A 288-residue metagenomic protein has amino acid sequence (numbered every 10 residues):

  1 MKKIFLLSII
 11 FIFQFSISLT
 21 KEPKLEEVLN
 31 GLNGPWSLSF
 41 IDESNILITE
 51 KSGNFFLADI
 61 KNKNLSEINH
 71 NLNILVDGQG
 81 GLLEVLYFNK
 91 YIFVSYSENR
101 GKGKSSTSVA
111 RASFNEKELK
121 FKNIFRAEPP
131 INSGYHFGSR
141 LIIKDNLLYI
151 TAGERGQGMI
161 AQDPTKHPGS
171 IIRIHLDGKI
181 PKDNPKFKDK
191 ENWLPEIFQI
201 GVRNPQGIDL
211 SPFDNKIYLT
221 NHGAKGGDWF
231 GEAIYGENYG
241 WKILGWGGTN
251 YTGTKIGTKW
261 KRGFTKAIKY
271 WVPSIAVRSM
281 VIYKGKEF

Functional and structural regions predicted by a protein language model:
I4, S108, K166-S170: Alpha-helical scaffold elements adjacent to nucleotide-binding pockets in ATP/GTP-utilizing enzyme cores
I4-Q14: Sec-dependent N-terminal signal peptides
S18-K21, F114-E116, F187-E191, K259: Short, conserved catalytic or adaptor-binding loops enriched in Gly and charged residues
L19-G158, G207-H222, P273-F288: Acidic, Gly/Ser/Thr-rich repeat motifs that build Ca2+-stabilized beta-propeller blades
G80-L82, E154-F288: Beta-propeller domain segments
